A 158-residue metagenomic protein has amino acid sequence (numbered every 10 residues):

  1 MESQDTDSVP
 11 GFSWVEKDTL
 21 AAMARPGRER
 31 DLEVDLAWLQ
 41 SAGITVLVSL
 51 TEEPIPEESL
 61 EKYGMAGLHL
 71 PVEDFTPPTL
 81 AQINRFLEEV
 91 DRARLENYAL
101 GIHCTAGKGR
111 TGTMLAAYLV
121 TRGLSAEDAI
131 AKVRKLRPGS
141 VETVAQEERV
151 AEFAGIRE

Functional and structural regions predicted by a protein language model:
M1-L100, L115-E158: Cys-dependent protein tyrosine phosphatase-like superfamily
C104: Short cysteine clusters
G107: Conserved G/P- and acidic residue-centered "switch" motifs that form tight phosphate/ATP-binding loops in soluble
R110: Conserved SAM/SAH-binding loop-helix junction of Class I S-adenosyl-L-methionine-dependent methyltransferases
